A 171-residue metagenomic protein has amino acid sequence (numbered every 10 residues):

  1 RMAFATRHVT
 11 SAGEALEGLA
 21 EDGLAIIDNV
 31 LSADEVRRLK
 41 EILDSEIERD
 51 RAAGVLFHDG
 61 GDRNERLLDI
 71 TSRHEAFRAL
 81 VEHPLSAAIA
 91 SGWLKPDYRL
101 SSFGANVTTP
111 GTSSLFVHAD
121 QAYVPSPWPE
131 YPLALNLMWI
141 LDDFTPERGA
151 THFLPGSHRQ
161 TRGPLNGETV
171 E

Functional and structural regions predicted by a protein language model:
R1-D22, D28-W128: Non-heme Fe(II)-dependent double-stranded beta-helix
W93, P127-P146: Short, conserved beta-strand element in jelly-roll/cupin
G104-V107, A119-Q121, L135, W139-D143 (+1 more regions): Short, structured patches in soluble enzyme cores that scaffold and shape functional sites
V117-P125, W139, Q160-V170: Active-site glycine-rich loop that binds ribose-phosphate moieties when present
F144-E171: Double-stranded beta-helix
